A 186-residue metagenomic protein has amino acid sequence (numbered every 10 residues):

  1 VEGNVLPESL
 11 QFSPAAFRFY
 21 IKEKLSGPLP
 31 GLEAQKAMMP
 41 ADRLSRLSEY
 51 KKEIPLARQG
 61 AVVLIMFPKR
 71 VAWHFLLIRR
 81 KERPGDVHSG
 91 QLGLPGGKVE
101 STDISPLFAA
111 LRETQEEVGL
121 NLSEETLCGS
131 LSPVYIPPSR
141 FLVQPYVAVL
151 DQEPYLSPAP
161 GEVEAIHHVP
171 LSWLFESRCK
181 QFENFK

Functional and structural regions predicted by a protein language model:
V1-G93, K98-P154, V163, K186: N-terminal leader/linker segments that precede catalytic domains of diphosphate-processing enzymes
P158-K186: NUDIX/MutT-family hydrolases
